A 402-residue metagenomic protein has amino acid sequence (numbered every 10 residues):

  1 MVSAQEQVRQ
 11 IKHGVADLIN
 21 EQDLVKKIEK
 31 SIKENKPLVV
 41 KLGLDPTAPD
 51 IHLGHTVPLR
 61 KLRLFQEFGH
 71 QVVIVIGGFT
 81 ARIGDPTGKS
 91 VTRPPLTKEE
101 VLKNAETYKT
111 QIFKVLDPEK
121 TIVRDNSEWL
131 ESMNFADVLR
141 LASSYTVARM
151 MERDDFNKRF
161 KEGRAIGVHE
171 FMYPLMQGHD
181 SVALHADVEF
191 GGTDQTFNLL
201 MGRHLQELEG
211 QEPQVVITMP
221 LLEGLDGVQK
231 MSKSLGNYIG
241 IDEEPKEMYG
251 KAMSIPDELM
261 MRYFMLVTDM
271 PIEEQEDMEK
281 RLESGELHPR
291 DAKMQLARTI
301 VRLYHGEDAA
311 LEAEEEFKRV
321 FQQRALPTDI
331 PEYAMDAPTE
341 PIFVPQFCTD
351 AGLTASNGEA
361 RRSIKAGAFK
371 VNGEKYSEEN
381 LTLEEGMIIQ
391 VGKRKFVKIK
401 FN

Functional and structural regions predicted by a protein language model:
M1-V39: Positively charged, low-complexity intrinsically disordered leader regions
V15, P95-T218: Divalent-metal (Mg2+/Mn2+/Ca2+)-assisted nucleotide/phosphate chemistry catalytic cores
L24-P86, F190-T196, G202: N-terminal catalytic cores of NTP/NDP-binding nucleotidyl/phosphoryl-transfer enzymes
N35-L44, F65, V72, Y173-A183 (+2 more regions): Short, hydrophobic/aliphatic alpha-helical segments
P58-L62, L175, N198-Q206, I300 (+1 more regions): Buried hydrophobic packing segments
R63, V73-I112: Active-site rim/loop-helix segments in enzyme catalytic domains that contact anionic ligands
G84-G88, M133-L139, G227-M231: Short acidic, glycine/serine/threonine-rich loops at helix termini
L205-N402: Conserved nucleotide- and phosphate/pyrophosphate-binding catalytic cores in adenylate/nucleotidyl-handling enzymes
